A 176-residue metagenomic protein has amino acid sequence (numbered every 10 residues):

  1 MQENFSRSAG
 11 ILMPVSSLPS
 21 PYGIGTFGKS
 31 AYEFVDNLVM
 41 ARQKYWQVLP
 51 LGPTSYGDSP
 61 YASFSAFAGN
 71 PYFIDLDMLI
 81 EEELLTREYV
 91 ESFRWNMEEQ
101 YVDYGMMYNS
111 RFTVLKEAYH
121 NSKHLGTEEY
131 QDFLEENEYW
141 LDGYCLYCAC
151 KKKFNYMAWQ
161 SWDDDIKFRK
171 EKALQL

Functional and structural regions predicted by a protein language model:
E3-L176: Acidic/aromatic-lined carbohydrate-recognition and catalytic surfaces of CAZymes acting on diverse glycans
